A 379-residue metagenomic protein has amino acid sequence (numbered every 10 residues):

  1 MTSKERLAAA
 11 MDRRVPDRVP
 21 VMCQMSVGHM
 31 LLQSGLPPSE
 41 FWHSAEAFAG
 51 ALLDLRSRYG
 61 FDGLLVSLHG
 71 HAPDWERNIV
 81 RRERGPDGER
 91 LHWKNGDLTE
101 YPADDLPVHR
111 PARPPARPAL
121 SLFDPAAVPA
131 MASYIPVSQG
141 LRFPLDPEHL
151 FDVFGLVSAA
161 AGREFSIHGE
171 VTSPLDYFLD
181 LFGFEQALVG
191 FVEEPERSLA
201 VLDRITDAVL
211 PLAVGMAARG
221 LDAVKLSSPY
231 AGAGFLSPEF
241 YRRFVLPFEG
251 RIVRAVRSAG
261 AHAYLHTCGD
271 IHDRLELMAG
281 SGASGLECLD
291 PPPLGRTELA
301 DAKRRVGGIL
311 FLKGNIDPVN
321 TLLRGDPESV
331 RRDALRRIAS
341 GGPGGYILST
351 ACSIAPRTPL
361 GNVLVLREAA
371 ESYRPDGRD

Functional and structural regions predicted by a protein language model:
M1-F41, A51, P115-D379: Active-site loop segments of alpha/beta catalytic cores
T2, H69, R84-G85, R337: Residue-level detector of functionally special positions within alpha-helical transmembrane segments of multi-pass
M22-V27, G63-P73: Ligand-binding clamshell of periplasmic/extracellular solute-binding protein-like
S44-A45, R81: Outer-membrane beta-barrel proteins
F48-S67, G215-L221: Catalytic domains of carbohydrate-active enzymes, especially glycoside hydrolases
L55-R58, V80-R84, L156-A160: Short, charge-rich binding segments
V66-R81, S173-L175: Short, glycine/charge-rich beta-strand/loop segments that flank catalytic centers and engage negatively charged groups
P73-V137, R163-E164: A contiguous, low-structure linker/loop signature
